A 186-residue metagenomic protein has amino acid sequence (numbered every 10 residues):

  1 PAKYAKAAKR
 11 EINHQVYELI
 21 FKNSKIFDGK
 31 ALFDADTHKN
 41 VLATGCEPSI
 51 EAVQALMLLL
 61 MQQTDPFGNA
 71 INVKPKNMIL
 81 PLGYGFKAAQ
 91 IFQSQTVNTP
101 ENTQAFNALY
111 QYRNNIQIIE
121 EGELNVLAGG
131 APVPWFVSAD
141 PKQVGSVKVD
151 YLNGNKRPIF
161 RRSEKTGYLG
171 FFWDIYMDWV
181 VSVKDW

Functional and structural regions predicted by a protein language model:
P1-Q63: Alpha-helical scaffold segments that mediate packing/assembly in large oligomeric complexes
A35-Q62, K74-N77, G83-W186: Sequence/fold signature of self-assembling virion shell proteins
D65-N72: Short, conserved, surface-exposed binding loops centered on an aromatic residue
